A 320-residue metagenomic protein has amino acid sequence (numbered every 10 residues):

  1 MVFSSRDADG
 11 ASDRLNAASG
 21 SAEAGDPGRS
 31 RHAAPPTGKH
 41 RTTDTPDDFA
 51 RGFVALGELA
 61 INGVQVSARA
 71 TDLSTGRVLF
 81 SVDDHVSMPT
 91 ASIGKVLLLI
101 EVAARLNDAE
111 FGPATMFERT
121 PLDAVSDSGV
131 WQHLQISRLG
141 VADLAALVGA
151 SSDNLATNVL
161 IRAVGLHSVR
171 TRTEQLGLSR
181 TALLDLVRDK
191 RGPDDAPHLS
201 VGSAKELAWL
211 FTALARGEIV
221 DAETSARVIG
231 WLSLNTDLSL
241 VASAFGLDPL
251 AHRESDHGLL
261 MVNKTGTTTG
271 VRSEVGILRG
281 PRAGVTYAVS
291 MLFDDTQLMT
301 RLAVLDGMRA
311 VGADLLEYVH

Functional and structural regions predicted by a protein language model:
V2-A60, L79, L214-F245, S255-L260 (+1 more regions): Structured C-terminal helix/loop/strand segments within mature extracytoplasmic catalytic/sensor domains
N62-M88: Short, conserved catalytic-motif segment at the N-terminal edge
G63-V66, I161-R216: Mid-domain, small-residue-enriched loop/turn segments at the edges of structured enzyme/sensor domains
F80-D84, G140-D143, S151-A156, R188-D194 (+2 more regions): Flexible glycine/proline-enriched surface loops and loop-helix/loop-strand junctions
P89-F117, V289: Active-site SXXK
I100-D108, R162, W209-R216, E317: Short glycine/serine- and small hydrophobic-enriched flexible loop segments
D108-L134: Short, glycine/proline-biased beta-turn/loop segments that scaffold the active-site neighborhood
A124-N158, P197: Conserved catalytic neighborhood of penicillin-recognizing serine enzymes
